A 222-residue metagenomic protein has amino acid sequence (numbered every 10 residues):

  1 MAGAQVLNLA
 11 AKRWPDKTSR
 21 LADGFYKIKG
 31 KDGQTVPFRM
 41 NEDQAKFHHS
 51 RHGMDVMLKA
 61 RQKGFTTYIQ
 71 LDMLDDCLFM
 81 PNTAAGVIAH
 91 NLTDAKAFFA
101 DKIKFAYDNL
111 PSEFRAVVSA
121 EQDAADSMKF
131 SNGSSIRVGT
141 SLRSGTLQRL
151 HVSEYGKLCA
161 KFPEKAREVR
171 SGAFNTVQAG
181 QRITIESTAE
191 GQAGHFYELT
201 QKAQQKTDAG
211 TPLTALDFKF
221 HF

Functional and structural regions predicted by a protein language model:
A2-F222: Phosphate/NTP-binding elements of NTP-utilizing enzymes
